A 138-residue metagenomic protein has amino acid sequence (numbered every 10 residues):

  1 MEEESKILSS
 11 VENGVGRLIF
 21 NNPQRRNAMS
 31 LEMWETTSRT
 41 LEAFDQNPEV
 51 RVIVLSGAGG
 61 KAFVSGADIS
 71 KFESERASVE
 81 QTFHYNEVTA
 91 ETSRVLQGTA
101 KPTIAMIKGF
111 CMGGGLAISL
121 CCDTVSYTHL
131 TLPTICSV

Functional and structural regions predicted by a protein language model:
M1-S56, R94: Conserved CoA-thioester-binding segment of acyl-CoA-metabolizing enzymes
L18, L55, D68, I118-S119: Hydrophobic/aromatic residues within transmembrane alpha-helices of multi-pass small-molecule transporters
G57-V95: Glycine- (often His-adjacent) and acidic-residue-rich active-site loop that binds/positions the CoA thioester
T92-A105: Conserved catalytic cysteine-centered active-site region of acyl-thioester-dependent Claisen-condensing enzymes
T103, F110, V125-S126: Short, well-ordered beta-strand core segments
G115-V125, P133: Active-site-proximal glycine-rich helix-loop-beta segment
H129-V138: Single conserved hydrophobic/aromatic residue that forms the stacking wall/gate of nucleotide- or nucleobase-binding
